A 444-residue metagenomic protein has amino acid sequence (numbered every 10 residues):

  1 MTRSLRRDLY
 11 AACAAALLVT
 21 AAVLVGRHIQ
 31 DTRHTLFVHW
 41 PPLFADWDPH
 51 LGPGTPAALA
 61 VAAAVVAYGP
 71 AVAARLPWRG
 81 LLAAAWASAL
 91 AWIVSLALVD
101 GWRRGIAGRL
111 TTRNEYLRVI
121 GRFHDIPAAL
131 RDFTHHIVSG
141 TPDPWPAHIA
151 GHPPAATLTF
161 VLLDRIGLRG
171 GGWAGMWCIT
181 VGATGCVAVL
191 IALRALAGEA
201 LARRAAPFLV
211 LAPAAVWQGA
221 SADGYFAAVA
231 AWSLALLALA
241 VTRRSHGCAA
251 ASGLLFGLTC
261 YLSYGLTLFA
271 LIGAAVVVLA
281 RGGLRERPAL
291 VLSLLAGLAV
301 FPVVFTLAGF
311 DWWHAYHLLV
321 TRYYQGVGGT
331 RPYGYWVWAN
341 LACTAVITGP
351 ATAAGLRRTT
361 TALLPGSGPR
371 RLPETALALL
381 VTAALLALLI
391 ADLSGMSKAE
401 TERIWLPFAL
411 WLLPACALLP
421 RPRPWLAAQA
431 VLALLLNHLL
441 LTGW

Functional and structural regions predicted by a protein language model:
M1-L18, L43-T112, L292-L294: Start-transfer (signal-anchor) and selected internal transmembrane alpha helices of multi-pass inner/ER membrane
T20-H34, A275, L279-T361: Membrane-lumen/periplasm interface segments of specific transmembrane helices in polyprenyl phosphate-linked
A63-A71, W173-L196, A230: Transmembrane-helix motifs of polytopic, lipid-linked glycan transferases
A64-G69, A345-E374, A387-D392, P414-A415: Hydrophobic, aromatic-rich transmembrane alpha-helices and their immediate juxtamembrane boundary segments
A188, F226-R244, C248, W411 (+1 more regions): Specific aromatic-rich, kink-prone transmembrane helix
V210-W217, C248-A275, G297-L298: Membrane-interface alpha helices of multi-pass inner-membrane proteins
A214-F226: Short acidic/glycine- and proline-prone juxtamembrane loop motifs at membrane-interface regions of multi-pass membrane
L234-A250, T267-A296, P365: Perimembrane helix-loop-helix junctions
